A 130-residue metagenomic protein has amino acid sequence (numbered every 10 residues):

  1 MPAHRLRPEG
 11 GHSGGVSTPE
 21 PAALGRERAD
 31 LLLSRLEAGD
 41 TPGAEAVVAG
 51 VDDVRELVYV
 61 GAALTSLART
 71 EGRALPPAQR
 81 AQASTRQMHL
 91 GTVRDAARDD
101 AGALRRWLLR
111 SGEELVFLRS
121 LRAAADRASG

Functional and structural regions predicted by a protein language model:
P2-L6, T65, P77-A78: Short, charge-rich, low-complexity alpha-helical interaction segments
P2-R55: Short terminal alpha-helical segments
A22-A23, V48-V60, R98-L108, S129: Structural motif
V51-R73, R119-S120: Short, charge-rich amphipathic alpha-helical segments embedded in non-transmembrane helical bundles/solenoids
E71-S84: Helix-rich alpha-solenoid scaffolding regions
T85-G130: Amphipathic alpha-helical binding modules
